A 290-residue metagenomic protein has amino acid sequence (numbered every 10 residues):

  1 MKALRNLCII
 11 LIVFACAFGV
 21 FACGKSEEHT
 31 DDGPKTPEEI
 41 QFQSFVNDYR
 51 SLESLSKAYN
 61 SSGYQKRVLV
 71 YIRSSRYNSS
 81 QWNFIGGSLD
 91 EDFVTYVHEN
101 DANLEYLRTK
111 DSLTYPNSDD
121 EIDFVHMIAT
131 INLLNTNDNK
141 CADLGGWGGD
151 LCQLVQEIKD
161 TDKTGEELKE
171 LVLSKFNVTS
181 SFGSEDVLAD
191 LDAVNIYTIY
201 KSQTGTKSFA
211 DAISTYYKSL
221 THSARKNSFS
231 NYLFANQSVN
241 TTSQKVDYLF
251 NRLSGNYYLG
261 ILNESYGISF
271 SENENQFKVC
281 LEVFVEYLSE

Functional and structural regions predicted by a protein language model:
M1-F21: Sec-dependent bacterial lipoprotein signal peptides
R5-C8, E28, V70: Sequence-pattern detector for short linear motifs and compositional/periodic biases rather than a specific fold
C16-T36: Bacterial Sec-dependent N-terminal signal peptides
D31-E290: Intrinsically disordered, low-complexity, mixed-charge
